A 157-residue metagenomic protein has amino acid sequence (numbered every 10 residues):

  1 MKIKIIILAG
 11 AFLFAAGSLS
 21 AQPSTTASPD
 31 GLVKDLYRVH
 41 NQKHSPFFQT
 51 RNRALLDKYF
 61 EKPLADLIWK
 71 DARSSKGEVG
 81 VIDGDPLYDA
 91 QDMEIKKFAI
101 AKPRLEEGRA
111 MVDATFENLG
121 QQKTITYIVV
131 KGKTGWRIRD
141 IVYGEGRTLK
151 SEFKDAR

Functional and structural regions predicted by a protein language model:
M1-I7: Bacterial N-terminal signal peptides that target proteins for export
I7-A16: Bacterial N-terminal signal peptides
S20-P46, T50: Short, low-complexity N-terminal intrinsically disordered segments enriched in polar/charged residues
Q22-P23, F60-E61, A65-Q121: Surface-exposed, charged secondary-structure patches
L32, S45-S74: Short, well-ordered alpha-helical segments enriched in acidic and aromatic residues
R73, L105-R109, L119-Q122, G132 (+1 more regions): Low-complexity, intrinsically disordered terminal/linker segments enriched in charged and Gly/Pro repeats
I100, I125-K131: Hydrophobic/aromatic beta-strand elements that line small-molecule binding cavities or substrate pockets in beta-rich
